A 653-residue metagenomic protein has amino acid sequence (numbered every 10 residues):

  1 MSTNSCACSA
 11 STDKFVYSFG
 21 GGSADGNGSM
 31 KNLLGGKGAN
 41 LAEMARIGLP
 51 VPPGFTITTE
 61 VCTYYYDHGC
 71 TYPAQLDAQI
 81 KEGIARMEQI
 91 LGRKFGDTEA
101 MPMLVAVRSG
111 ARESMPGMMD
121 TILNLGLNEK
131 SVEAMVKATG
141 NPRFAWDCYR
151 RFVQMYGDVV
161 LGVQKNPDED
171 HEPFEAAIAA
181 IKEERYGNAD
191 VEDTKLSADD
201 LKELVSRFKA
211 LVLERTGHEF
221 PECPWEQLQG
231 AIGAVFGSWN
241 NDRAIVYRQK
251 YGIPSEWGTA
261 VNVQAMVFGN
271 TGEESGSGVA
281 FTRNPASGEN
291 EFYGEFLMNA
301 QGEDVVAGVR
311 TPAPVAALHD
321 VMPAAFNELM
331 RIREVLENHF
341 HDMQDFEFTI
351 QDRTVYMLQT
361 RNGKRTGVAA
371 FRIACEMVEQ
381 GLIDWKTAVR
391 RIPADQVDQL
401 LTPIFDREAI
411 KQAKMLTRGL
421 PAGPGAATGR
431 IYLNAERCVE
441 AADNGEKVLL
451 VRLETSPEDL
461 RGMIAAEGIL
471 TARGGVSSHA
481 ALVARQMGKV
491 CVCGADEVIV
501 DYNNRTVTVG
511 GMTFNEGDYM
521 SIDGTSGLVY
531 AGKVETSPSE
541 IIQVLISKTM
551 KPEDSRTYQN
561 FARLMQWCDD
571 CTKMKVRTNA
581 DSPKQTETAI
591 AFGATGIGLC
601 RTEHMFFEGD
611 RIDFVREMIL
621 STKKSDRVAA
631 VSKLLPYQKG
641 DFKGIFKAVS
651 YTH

Functional and structural regions predicted by a protein language model:
S2-A413, E440, E446-V448, S456-R461 (+8 more regions): Nucleotide/phosphate-binding sheet-loop regions of phosphoryl- and nucleotidyl-transfer enzymes
V389-E440, Y530-C571: Long, charged amphipathic helices and adjacent flexible linkers at domain junctions
L450, L470-T471, V509, F514: Surface-exposed strand-loop junctions at beta-sheet edges and helix termini that form docking/interaction patches
M487-K489: Residues forming the flavin
V492-N503: Solvent-exposed beta-strand/loop surfaces of large extracellular or lumenal domains
T506: Conserved phosphate-handling catalytic cores of large alpha/beta enzymes
M512-F514, S521, G527, T536 (+1 more regions): Phosphate/pyrophosphate-binding betaalpha-module
